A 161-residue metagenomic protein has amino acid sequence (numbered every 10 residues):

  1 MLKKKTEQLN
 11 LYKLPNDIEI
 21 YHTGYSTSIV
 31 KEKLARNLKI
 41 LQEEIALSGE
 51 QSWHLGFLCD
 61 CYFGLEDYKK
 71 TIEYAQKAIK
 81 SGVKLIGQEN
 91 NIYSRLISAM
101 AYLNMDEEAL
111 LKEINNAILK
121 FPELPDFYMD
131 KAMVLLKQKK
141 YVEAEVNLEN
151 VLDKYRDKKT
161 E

Functional and structural regions predicted by a protein language model:
M1-E73: Catalytic-site signature of metal-activated, phosphate-bearing donor transferases, centered on the GT-A/GT-A-like
L34, Y68, D106-E108, Y141: TPR-repeat structural position
A35-L38, Q42-I45, I72, I79 (+4 more regions): Tetratricopeptide repeat
G49, V83, G87, P122-E123 (+1 more regions): Short coil turns that delineate tetratricopeptide repeat
W53, G87-N91, D126: Start-of-helix register in tetratricopeptide repeats
L58, L96-S98, K131: Structural register within alpha-helical repeat arrays
Y62, M100-Y102, L135: Residue at a conserved register position within TPR or TPR-like alpha-solenoid repeats
L65, L103-M105, Q138: Structural motif corresponding to the intra-repeat A-B loop/turn of tetratricopeptide repeats
